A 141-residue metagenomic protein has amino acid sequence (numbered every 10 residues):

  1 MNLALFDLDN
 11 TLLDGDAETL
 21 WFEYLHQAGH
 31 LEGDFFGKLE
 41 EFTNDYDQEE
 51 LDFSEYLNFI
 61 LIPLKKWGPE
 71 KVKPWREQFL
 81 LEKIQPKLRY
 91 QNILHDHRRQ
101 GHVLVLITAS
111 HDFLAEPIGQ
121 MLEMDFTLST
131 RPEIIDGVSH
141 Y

Functional and structural regions predicted by a protein language model:
M1-L3, L8-R131, I135-D136: Alpha-helical substrate-recognition element adjacent to the catalytic core
G137-Y141: Short, intrinsically disordered, charge-balanced linker/junction segments flanking boundaries in proteins
